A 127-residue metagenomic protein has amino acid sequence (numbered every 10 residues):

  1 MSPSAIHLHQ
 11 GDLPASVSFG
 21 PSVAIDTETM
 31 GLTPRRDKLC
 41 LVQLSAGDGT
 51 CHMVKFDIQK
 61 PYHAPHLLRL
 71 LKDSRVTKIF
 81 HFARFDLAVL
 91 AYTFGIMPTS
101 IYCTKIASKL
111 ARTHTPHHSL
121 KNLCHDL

Functional and structural regions predicted by a protein language model:
M1-G11, L39, V54-K55, K78: Generic preference for hydrophobic/aromatic residues in regular secondary structure cores
M1-V23, T27: N-terminal accessory regions of nucleic-acid-interacting proteins
I6, F19-P21, T29-G31, L67 (+2 more regions): Residue-level signal for well-ordered alpha-helical segments
G11-A15, L32, H66-R69: Short, flexible, glycine/charge-rich loop motifs used to bind or transfer phosphoryl groups or to couple energy/partner
S16, T33-R35, G95: Sterically constrained small-residue positions within well-ordered secondary structures of folded domains
G20-R35, L39-V42: Gly/Thr-rich phosphate-binding beta-strand-loop-beta motif of the actin/hexokinase/Hsp70
Q43-L127: Active-site-proximal helix-loop-helix substrate-binding element of RNase H-like nuclease domains
